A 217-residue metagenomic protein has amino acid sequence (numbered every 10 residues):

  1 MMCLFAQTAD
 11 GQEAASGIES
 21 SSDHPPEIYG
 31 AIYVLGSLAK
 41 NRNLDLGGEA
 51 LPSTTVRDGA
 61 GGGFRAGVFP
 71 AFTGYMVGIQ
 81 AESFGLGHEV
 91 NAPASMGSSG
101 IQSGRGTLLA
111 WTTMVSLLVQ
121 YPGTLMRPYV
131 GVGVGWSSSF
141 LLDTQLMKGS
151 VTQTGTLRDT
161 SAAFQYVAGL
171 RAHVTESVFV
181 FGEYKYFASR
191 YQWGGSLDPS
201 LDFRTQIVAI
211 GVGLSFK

Functional and structural regions predicted by a protein language model:
M1-L4: Bacterial N-terminal signal peptides
Q7-T73, L141, I207-K217: Short glycine/proline- and aromatic-enriched beta-strand/turn motifs that initiate or cap beta-hairpins
H24, T54-G61, T107-W111, T156-A163 (+1 more regions): Short sequence motifs at beta-strands and strand-loop junctions characteristic of Gram-negative outer-membrane
G36-L38, R65-L146, F203-K217: Gram-negative (and chloroplast) outer-membrane scaffold detector with strong preference for beta-barrel transmembrane
N43, A50, Y166, R171-K217: Predominantly the C-terminal beta-signal and adjacent terminal strand-loop region of outer-membrane beta-barrel
G47-T54, S98-G106, S150-T156, W193-S200: Extracellular loop and loop/strand-boundary signature of outer-membrane beta-barrel proteins
T113-V115, G131-W136, D159-L170, Y186: Hydrophobic alpha-helical segments of small multi-pass membrane proteins
